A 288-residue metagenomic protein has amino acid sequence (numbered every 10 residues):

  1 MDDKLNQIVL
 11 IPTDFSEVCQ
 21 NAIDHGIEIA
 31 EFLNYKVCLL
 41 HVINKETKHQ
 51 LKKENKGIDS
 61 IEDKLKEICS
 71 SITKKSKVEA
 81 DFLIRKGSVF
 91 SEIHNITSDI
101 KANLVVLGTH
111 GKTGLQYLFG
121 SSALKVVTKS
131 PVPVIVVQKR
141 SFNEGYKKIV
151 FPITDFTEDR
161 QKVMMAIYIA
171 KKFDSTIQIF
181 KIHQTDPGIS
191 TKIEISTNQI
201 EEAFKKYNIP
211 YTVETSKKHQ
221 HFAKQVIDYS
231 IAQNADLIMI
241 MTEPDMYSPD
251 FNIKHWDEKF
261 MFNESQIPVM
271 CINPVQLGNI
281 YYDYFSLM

Functional and structural regions predicted by a protein language model:
D2-K53, K148-T215, A235-I238, N263-S265 (+2 more regions): Small/aliphatic-rich secondary-structure junction motif
C19, K86, Q116, D159 (+1 more regions): A conditional alpha-helix N-cap/helix-loop micro-motif detector
Q50, Y117-L118, K147, K162 (+4 more regions): Short, well-ordered secondary-structure micro-motifs
N55-I58, A123-L124, F151-T154, I195-N198 (+3 more regions): Short, hinge-like loop/turn segments at secondary-structure boundaries
S71-V78, F204-I209: Short helix-capping segments at alpha-helix termini
E79-F82, V213: Rossmann-fold cofactor-recognition segment
I84-E92, K218-A223: Charged docking surfaces used in two-component/phosphorelay signaling
N95-F142, I231-F285: Gly/Ser-rich helix-loop-strand patches that form or flank binding pockets for ribonucleotide-derived cofactors
